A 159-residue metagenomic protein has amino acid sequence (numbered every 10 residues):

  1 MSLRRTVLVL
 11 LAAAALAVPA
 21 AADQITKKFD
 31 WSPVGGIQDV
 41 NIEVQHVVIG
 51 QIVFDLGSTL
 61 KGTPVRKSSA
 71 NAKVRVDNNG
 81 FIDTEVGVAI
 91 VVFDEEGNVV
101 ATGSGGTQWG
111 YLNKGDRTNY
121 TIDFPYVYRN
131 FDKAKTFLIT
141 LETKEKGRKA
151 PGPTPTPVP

Functional and structural regions predicted by a protein language model:
M1-L8: Bacterial N-terminal signal peptides that target proteins for export
L8-A17: Bacterial N-terminal signal peptides
A22-K67, A150-P159: Transition segment at domain starts
S68-A72: Structural beta-strand segments of beta-rich domains
V76-G80: Asparagine-centered strand-capping/turn motif at beta-strand->loop junctions
F81-E96: Short acidic, flexible loop segments centered on an aromatic residue
N98-K135: Short, solvent-exposed, Trp/other aromatic-anchored flexible loops in extracytoplasmic proteins
P125-P159: Terminal connector regions
